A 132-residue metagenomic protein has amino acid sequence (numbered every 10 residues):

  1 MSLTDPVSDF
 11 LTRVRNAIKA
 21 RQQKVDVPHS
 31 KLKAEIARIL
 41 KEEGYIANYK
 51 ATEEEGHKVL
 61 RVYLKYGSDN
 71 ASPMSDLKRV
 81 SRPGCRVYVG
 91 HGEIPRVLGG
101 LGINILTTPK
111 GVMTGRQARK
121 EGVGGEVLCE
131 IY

Functional and structural regions predicted by a protein language model:
M1-Y132: Core subunits and conserved enzymes of cellular information-processing and envelope-translocation systems across
